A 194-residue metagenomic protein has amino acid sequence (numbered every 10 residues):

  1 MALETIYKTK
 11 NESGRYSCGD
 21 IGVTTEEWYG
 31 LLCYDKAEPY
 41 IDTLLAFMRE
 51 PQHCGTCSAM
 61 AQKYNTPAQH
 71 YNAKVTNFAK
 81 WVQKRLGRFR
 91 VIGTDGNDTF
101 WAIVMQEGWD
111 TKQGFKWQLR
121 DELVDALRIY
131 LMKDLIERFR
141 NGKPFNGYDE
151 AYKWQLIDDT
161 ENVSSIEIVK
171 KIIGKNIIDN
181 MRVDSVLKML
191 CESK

Functional and structural regions predicted by a protein language model:
M1-K8, E150-K194: Short, low-complexity, charged amphipathic interaction modules
Y16-C33: Short, Lys/Arg-enriched N-terminal segment that forms or immediately precedes the first helix of a structured domain
P39-F47: Short alpha-helical "packing" element that flanks the helix-turn-helix/winged-helix DNA-binding module
M48-Q52: Short helix-capping/hinge SLiMs at alpha-helix to coil transitions
A61: The alpha-helix within a helix-turn-helix
A68-F78: Short amphipathic alpha-helical interaction segments
A79-L86: C-terminal flanking helix
G96-S165: Phospho-regulated, low-complexity intrinsically disordered regions of nuclear gene-regulatory and chromatin-associated
